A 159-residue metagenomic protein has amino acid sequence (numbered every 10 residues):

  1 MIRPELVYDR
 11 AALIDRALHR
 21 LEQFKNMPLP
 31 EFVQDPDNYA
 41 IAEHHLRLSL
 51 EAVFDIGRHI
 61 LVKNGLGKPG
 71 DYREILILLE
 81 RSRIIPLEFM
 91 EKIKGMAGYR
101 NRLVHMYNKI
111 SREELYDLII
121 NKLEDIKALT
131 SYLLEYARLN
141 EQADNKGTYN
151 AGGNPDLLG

Functional and structural regions predicted by a protein language model:
M1-G159: Solvent-exposed interaction patches of small proteins and small membrane subunits
